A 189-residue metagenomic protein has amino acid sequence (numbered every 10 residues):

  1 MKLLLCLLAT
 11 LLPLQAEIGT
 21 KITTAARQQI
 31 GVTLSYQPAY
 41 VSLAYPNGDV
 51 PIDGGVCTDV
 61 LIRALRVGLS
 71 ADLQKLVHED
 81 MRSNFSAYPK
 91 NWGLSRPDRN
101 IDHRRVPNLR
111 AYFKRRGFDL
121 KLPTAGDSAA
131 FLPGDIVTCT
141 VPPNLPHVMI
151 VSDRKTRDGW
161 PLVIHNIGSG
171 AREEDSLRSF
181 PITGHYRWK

Functional and structural regions predicted by a protein language model:
K2-L3, L61: N-terminal leader/targeting segments
L3-P13: Sec-dependent N-terminal signal peptides
L12-Q15, M149: Solvent-exposed, well-ordered amphipathic alpha-helical segments that flank/support binding or catalytic loops
L14-K114, F118: N-terminal capping segments
R116-P133, T138-K189: Aromatic- and glycine-rich peptidoglycan recognition patches
